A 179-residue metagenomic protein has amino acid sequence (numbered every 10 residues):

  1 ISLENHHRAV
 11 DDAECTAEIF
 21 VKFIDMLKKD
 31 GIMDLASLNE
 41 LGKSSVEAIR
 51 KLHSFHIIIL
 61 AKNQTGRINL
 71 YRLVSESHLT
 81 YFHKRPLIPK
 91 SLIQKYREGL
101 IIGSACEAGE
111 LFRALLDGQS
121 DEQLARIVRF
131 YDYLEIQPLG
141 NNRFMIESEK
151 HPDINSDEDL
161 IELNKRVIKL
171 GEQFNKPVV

Functional and structural regions predicted by a protein language model:
I1-V179: Phosphodiester-processing cores and adjacent nucleic acid-binding clamps
